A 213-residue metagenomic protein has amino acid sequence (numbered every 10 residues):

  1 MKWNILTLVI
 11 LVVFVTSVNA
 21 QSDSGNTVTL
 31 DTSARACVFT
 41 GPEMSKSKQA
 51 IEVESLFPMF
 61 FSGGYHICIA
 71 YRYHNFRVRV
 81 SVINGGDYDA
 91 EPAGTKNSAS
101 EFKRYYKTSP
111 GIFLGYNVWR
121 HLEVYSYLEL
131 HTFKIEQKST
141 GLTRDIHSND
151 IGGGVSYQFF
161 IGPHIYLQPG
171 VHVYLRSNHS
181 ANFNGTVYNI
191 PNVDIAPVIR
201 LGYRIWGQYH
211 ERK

Functional and structural regions predicted by a protein language model:
M1-I5, Q21: Positively charged n-region of N-terminal signal peptides that target proteins for export
N4-F14: Sec-dependent N-terminal signal peptides
T16-A20: Sec/Tat signal peptide C-region and signal peptidase I cleavage site
Q21-T95, R204-K213: Short glycine/proline- and aromatic-enriched beta-strand/turn motifs that initiate or cap beta-hairpins
P42-M44, E54-P58, A99-K103, T140-D145 (+1 more regions): Outer-membrane beta-barrel domain signature
S47-I51, F61-Y65, R104-P110, D145-I151 (+1 more regions): Residues that define the transmembrane beta-barrel architecture of outer-membrane proteins
C68-V171, R200: Gram-negative (and chloroplast) outer-membrane scaffold detector with strong preference for beta-barrel transmembrane
F159, P191-K213: Outer-membrane beta-barrel "beta-signal"
